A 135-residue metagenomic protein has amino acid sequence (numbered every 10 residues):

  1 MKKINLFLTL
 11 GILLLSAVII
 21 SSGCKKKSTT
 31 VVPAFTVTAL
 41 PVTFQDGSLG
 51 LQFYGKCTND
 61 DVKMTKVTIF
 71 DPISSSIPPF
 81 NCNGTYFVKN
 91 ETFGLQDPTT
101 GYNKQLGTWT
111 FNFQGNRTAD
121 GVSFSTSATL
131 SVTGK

Functional and structural regions predicted by a protein language model:
M1-G11: Bacterial N-terminal signal peptides that target proteins for export
K3-N5, S16-T43: Bacterial Sec-dependent N-terminal signal peptides
I12-L13, F111: Generic signature of intrinsically disordered, low-complexity, basic-rich segments and short cationic peptides
V31-K135: First exposed extracellular module after export/assembly in secreted or surface-exposed proteins
